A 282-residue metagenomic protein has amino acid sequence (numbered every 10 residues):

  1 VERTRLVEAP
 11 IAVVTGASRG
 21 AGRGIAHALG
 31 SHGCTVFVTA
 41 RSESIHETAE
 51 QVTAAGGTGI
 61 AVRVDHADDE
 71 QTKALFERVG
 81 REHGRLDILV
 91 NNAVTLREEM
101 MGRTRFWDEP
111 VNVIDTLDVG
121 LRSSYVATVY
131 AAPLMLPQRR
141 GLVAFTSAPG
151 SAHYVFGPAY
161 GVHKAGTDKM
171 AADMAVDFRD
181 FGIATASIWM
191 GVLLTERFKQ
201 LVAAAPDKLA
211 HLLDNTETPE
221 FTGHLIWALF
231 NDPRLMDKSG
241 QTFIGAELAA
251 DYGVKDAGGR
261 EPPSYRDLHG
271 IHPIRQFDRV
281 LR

Functional and structural regions predicted by a protein language model:
S18-G20: Conserved glycine-rich cofactor-binding loop
H32-E47: Conserved glycine-rich Rossmann-like NAD(P)H-binding loop of the short-chain dehydrogenase/reductase
A55-D69: Rossmann-fold cofactor-recognition segment
T95-L96, W107-P110, L142-D180, G191-L193 (+1 more regions): Catalytic loop of short-chain dehydrogenase/reductase
M100-I114: Substrate-binding pocket helix/loop in short-chain dehydrogenase/reductase
T128-V129, A172: A short, exposed helix-loop element centered on a Lys and neighboring polar residues
S187, D207-R282: C-terminal helical subdomain
